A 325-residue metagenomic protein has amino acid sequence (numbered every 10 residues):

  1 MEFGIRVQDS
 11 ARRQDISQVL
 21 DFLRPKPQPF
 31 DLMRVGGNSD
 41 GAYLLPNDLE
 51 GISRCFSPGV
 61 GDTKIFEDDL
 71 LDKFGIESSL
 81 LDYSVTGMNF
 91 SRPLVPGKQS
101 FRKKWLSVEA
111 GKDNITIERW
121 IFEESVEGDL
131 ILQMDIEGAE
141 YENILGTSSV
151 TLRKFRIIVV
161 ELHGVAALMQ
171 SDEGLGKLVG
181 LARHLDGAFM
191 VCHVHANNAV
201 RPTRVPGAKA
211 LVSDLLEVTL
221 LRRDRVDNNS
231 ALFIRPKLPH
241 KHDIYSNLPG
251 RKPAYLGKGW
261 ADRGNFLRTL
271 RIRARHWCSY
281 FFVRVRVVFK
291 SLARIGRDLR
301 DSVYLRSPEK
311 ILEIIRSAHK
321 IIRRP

Functional and structural regions predicted by a protein language model:
E2-L49, T63, D113-G128, G164-L292: Rossmann-like AdoMet/SAM-dependent catalytic core
F30-K112: SAM cofactor-binding core of SAM-dependent methyltransferases, primarily the Rossmann-like beta-alpha-beta module
R54, D129-I131, I157: Structural motif
P58, L81, L132-M134, V160: Active-site flanking residues adjacent to catalytic metal/cofactor-binding acidic residues
F66-K73, S91, N143-T151, G180-L181: A short acidic, amphipathic alpha-helical/loop segment
I136-G138: Switch II (G3) loop of P-loop NTPases
E142-V179: A short alpha/beta connector and helix-capping loop motif
R273, W277-Y280, R284-S291, I295-D298 (+5 more regions): Low-complexity, intrinsically disordered, cysteine-poor segments enriched in small/polar and charged residues
